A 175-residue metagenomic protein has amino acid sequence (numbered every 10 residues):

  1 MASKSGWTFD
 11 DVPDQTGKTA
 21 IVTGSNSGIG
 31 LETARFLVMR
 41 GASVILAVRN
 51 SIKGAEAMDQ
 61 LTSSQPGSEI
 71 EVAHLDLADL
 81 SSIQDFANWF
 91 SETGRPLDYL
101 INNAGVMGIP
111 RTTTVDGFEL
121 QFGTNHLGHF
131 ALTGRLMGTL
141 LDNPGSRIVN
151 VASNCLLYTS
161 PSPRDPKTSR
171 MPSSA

Functional and structural regions predicted by a protein language model:
M1-I21, N88: Non-catalytic terminal and boundary segments that flank Rossmann-like NAD(P)-dependent oxidoreductase
P13-I45: Canonical Rossmann dinucleotide-binding motif of NAD(H)/NADP(H)-dependent dehydrogenases/reductases, specifically
R40-E56: Conserved glycine-rich Rossmann-like NAD(P)H-binding loop of the short-chain dehydrogenase/reductase
S51, A73-D85: The beta1-alpha1 cofactor-binding region of Rossmann-like NAD(H)/NADP(H)-dependent oxidoreductases
P66-E69, W89-N102, G108-T113: A glycine-rich helix->loop->beta "capping" turn within Rossmann-like NAD(P)(H)-dependent oxidoreductase domains
P110-G123: Short alpha-helical oligomerization interface
Y158-P163: Conserved small/polar residues in nucleotide/adenosyl-binding loops
